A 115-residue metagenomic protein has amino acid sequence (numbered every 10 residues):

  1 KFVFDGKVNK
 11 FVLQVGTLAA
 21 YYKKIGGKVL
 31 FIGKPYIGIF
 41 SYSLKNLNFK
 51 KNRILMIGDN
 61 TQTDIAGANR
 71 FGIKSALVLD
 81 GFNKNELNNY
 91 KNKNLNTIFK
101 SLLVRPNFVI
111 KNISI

Functional and structural regions predicted by a protein language model:
K1-I115: Asp-based, Mg2+/Mn2+-dependent phosphohydrolase catalytic module
